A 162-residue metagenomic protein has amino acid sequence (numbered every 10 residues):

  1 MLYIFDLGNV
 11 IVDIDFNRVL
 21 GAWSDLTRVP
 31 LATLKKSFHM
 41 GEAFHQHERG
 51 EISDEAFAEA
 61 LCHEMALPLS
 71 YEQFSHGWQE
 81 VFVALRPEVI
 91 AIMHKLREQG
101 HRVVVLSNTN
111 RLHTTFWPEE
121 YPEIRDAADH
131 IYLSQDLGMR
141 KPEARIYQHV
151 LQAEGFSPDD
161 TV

Functional and structural regions predicted by a protein language model:
M1-A91, E98-Q99, N110-T114: N-terminal helical cap/lid subdomain that shapes the substrate entry/recognition surface in HAD-like hydrolases
L2, V104, V162: Hydrophobic "anchor" residues on beta-strands that sit immediately upstream of conserved functional sites
G8, L137-G138: Adenine-nucleotide cofactor-binding loop residues
N17-L20, P118-P122, I146-Y147: Short, glycine/charged-enriched secondary-structure capping and boundary segments
A32-T33, D126-H130, P158-T161: Short acidic capping loops at alpha-helix termini that bridge into adjacent secondary structure
E88-Q135: Substrate-recognition/cap helix-loop segment adjacent to the acidic, metal-dependent catalytic center of Asp-based
R140-V162: Conserved Lys-Pro-Asp/Glu-containing loop-to-beta segment of HAD-superfamily phosphomonoesterases, centered on
